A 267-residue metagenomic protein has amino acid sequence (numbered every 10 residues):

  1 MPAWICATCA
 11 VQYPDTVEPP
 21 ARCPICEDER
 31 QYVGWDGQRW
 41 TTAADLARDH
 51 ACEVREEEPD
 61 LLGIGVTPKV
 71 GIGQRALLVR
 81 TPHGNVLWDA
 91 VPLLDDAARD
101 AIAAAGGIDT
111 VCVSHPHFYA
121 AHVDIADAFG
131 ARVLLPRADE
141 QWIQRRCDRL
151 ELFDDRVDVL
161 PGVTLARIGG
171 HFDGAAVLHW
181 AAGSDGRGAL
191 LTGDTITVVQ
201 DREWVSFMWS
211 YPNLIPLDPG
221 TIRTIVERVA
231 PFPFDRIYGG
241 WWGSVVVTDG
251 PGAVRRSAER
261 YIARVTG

Functional and structural regions predicted by a protein language model:
P2-A21, D28-Y32, G84-L94, A131 (+2 more regions): Metallo-beta-lactamase
P2-K69: N-terminal juxtadomain amphipathic helix that follows a signal peptide/anchor or precedes a small N-terminal auxiliary
D45-D60, V123-G174, I215-A230: Metallo-beta-lactamase
R55-E56, L78-R80, G169, H179: Well-ordered beta-strand positions
L61, Q74-A76, D173-V177: Short hydrophobic/aromatic beta-strand or adjacent loop that forms the aromatic wall/cage of a ligand/substrate-binding
G63-T110, R145-R149: Pre-active-site segment of Zn-dependent metallo-hydrolases
D95-L135: Active-site metal-binding motif and surrounding structural segment of the metallo-beta-lactamase
I102, H122-I125, I143, L178 (+1 more regions): Hydrophobic packing residues within well-ordered alpha-helices of enzyme cores
